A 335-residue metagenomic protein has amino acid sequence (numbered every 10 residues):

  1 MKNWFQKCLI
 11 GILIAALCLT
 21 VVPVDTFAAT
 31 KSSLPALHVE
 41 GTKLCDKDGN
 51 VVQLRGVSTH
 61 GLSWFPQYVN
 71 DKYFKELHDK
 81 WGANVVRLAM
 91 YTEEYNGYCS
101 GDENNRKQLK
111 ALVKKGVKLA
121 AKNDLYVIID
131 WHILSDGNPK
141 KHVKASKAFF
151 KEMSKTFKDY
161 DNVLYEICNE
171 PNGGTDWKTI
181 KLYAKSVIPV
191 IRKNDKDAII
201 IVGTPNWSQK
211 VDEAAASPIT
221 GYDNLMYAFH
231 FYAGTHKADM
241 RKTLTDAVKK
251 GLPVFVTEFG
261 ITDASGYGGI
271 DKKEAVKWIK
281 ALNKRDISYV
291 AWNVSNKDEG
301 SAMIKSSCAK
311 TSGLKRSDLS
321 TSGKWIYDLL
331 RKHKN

Functional and structural regions predicted by a protein language model:
M1-I12: Bacterial N-terminal signal peptides that target proteins for export
G11-T20: Bacterial N-terminal signal peptides
L19-T30: Sec-dependent signal peptide cleavage junction
A28-R87, E103: N-terminal carbohydrate-binding accessory modules
A36-L37, G61, P66, V143 (+4 more regions): Extracellular glycoside hydrolase catalytic/binding regions
S58, T92, W131-S135, N169-P171 (+1 more regions): Short, histidine-centered active-site or binding-site loop motifs used for metal coordination, general acid-base
Q67-V85, A89-M90, N96, S100-I167 (+1 more regions): An active-site-proximal structural segment forming one wall of the substrate-binding cleft that immediately precedes
